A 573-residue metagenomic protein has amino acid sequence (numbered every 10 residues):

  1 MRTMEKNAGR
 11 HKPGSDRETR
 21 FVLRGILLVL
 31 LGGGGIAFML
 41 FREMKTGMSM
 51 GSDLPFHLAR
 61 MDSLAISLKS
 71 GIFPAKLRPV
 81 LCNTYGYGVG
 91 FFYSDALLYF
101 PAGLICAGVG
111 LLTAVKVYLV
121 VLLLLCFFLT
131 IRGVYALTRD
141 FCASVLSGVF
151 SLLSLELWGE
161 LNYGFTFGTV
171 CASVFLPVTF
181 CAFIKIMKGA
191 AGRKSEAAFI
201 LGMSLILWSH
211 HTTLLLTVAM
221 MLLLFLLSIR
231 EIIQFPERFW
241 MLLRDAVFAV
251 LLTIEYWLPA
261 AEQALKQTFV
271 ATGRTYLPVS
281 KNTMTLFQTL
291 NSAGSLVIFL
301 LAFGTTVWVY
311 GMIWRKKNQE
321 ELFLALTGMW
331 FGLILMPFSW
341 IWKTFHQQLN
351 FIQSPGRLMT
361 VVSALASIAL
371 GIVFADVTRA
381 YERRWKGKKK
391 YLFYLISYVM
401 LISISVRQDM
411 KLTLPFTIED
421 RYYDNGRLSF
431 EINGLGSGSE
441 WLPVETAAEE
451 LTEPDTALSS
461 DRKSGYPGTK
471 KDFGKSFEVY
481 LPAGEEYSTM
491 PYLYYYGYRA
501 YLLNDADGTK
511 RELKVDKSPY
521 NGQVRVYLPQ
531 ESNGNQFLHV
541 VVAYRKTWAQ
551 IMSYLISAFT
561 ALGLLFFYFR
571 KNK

Functional and structural regions predicted by a protein language model:
M1-L40, L562-K573: Start-transfer (signal-anchor) and selected internal transmembrane alpha helices of multi-pass inner/ER membrane
R17-F21, A448-K573: Active-site-proximal, structured, solvent-exposed surfaces of multi-pass membrane proteins that position macromolecular
G35-L137, F141-P177, H211-T212: Active-site lumenal/periplasmic loops and adjacent helix-entry segments of GT-C-fold, multi-pass membrane
G35-T46, S67-I72, V145-G164, L252-A271 (+2 more regions): Membrane-interface helix-loop junctions at the exits of transmembrane helices
C142, A182-L205, F235-L243: Short hydrophobic alpha-helices at membrane interfaces in multi-pass membrane enzymes
C142, I232-L242, V307-L333: Membrane-interface helix-loop-helix junctions at transmembrane boundaries of multi-pass membrane enzymes, predominantly
V170-A190, G202, M220-L227, L365 (+1 more regions): Specific aromatic-rich, kink-prone transmembrane helix
I206-F303, M336-H346, N350, T413-I418: Transmembrane catalytic cores of multi-pass membrane glycosyltransferases and polysaccharide-assembly enzymes
